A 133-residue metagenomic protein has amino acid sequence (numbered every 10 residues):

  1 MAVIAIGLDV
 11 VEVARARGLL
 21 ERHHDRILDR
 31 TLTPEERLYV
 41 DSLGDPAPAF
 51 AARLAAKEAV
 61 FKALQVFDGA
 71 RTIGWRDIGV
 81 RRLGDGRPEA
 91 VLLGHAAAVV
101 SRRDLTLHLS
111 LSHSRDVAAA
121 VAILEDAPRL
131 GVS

Functional and structural regions predicted by a protein language model:
M1-S133: Core catalytic alpha/beta fold that binds nucleotide/phospho-ligands
